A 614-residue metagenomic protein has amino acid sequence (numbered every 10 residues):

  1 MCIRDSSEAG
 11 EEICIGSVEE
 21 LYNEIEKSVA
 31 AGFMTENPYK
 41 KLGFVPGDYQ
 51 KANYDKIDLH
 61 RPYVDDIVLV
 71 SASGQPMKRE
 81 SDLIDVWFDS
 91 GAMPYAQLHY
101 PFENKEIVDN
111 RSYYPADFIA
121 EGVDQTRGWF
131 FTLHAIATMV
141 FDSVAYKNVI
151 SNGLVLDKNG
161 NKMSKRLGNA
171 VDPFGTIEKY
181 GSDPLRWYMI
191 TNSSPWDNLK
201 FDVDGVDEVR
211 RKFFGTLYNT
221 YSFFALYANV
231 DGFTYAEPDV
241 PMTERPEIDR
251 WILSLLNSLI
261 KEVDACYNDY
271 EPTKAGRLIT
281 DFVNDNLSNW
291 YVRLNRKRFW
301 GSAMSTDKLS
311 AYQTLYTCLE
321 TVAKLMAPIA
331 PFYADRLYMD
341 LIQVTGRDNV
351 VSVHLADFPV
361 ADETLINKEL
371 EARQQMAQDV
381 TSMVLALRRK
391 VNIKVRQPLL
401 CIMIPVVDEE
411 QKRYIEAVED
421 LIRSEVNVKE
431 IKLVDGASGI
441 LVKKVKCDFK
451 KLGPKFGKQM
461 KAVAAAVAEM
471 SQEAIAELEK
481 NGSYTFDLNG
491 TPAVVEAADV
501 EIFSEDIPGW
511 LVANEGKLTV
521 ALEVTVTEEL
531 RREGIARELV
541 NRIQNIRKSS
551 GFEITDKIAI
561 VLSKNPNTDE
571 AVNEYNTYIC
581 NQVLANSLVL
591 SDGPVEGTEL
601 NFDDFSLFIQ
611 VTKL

Functional and structural regions predicted by a protein language model:
R4-P94, Y100, V140-E178, S182 (+2 more regions): Feature 926 captures the class I aminoacyl-tRNA synthetase adenylation module centered on the KMSKS loop
H99-N110: Cytochrome P450 heme-binding Cys-pocket and its upstream "meander" loop
Y113-D124: A short glycine/serine-rich beta->alpha loop
Q125-G128, R537: Acyl activation and transfer enzymes in specialized metabolism, enriched for ANL adenylate-forming modules
T132-M139: Short Ser/Thr-interspersed hydrophobic loop/turn segments at strand-loop and sheet-helix junctions that line or gate
T191: Structured mid-domain segments that build the active-site/substrate or prosthetic-cofactor binding neighborhood
